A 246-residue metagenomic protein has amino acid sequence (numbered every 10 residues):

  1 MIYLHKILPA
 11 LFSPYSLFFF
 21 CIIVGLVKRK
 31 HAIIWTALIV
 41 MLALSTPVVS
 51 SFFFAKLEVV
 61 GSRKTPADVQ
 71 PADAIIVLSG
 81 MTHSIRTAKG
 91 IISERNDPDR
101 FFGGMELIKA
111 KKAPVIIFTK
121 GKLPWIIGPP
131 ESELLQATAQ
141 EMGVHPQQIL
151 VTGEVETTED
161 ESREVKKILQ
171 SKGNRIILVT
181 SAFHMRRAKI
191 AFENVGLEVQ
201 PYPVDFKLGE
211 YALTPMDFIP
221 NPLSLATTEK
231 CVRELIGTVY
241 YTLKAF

Functional and structural regions predicted by a protein language model:
M1-V27: Membrane-embedded alpha-helical segments of integral membrane proteins
Y3-L8, V49, F53-L57, V232-V239: Hydrophobic alpha-helical segments of integral membrane proteins, encompassing both true transmembrane helices
V24-T36: N-terminal Sec-pathway targeting helices
V27-K30, K56-G61, F246: Membrane-interface elements of multi-pass transporters and channels
I34-P47: Hydrophobic membrane-insertion alpha-helices, especially the h-region of bacterial N-terminal signal peptides
P47-P222, T228: A structural signal for short, hydrophobic/glycine-enriched beta-strand patches
Y211-P215, A226-F246: Extracytoplasmic/luminal low-complexity segments enriched in Pro/Gly and acidic/polar residues that act as flexible
